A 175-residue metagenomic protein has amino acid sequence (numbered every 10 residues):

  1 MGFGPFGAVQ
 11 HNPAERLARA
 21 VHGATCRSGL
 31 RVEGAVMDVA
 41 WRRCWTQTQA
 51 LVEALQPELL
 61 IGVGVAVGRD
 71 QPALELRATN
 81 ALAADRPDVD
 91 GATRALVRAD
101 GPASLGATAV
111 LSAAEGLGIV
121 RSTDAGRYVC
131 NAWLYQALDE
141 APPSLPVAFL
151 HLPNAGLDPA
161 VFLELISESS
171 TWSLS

Functional and structural regions predicted by a protein language model:
M1-R127, L138-S144, A160, E164-S175: N-terminal catalytic or cofactor-binding beta/alpha core of small enzyme domains
V36, F149-H151: Structural signal for conserved beta-strand scaffold positions within catalytic alpha/beta enzyme cores
V129-Y135: Active-site glycine-rich loop that binds ribose-phosphate moieties when present
A141, H151-L157: An accessory alpha-helical subdomain
